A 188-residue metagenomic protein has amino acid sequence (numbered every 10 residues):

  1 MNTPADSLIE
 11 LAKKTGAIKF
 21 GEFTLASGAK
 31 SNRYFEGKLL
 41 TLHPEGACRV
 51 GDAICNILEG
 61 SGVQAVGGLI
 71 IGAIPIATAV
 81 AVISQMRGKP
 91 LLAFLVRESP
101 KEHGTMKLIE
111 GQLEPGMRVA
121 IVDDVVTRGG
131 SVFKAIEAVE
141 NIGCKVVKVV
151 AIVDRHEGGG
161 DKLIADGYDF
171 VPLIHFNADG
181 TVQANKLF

Functional and structural regions predicted by a protein language model:
M1-V122, V126, G130-F188: PRPP-associated nucleotide enzymes
